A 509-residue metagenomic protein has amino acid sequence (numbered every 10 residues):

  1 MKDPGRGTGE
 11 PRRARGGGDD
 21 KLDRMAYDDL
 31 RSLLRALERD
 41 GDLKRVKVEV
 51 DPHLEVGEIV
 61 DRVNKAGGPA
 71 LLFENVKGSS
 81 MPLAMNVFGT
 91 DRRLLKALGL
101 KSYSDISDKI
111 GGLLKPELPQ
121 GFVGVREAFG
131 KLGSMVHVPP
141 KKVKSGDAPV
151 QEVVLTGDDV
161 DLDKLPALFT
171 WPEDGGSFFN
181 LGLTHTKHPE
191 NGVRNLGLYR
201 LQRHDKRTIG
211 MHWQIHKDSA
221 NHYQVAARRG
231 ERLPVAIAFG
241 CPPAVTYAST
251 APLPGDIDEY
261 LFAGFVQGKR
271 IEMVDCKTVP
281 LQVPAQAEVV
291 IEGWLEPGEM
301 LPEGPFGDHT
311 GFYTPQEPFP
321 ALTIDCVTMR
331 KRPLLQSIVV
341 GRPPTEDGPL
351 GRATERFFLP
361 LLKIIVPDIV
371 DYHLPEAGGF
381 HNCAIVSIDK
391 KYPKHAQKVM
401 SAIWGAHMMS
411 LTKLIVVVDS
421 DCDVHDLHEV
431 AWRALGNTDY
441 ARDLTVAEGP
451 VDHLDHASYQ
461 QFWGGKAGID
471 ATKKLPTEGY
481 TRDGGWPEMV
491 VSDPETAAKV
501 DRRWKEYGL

Functional and structural regions predicted by a protein language model:
M1-D19: Short, basic, low-complexity termini and linkers enriched in Ser/Thr/Gly/Pro that act as targeting/leader peptides
L22-F306, T310-A321, D325-L509: Extended, highly charged
